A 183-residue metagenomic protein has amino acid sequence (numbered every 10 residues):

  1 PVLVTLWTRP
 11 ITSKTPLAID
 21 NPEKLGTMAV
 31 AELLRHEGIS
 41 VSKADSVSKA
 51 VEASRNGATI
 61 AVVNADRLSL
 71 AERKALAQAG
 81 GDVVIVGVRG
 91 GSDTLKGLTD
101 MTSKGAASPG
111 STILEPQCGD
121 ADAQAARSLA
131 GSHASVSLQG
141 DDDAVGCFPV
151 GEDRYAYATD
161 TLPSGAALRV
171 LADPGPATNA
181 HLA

Functional and structural regions predicted by a protein language model:
P1-A183: Short, surface-exposed patches at the edges or C-terminal ends of soluble domains, predominantly
